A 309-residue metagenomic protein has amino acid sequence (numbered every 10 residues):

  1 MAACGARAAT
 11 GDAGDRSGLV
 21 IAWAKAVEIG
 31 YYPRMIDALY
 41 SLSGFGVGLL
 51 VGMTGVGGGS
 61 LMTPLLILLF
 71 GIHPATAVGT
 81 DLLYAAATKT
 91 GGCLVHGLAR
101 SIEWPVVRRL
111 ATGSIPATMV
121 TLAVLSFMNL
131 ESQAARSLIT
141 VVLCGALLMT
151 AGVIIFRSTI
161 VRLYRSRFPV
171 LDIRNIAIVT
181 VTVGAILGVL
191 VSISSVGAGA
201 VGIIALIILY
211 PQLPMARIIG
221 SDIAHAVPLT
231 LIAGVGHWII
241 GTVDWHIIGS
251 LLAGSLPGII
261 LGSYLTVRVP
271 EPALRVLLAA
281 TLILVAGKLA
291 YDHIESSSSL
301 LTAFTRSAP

Functional and structural regions predicted by a protein language model:
D12-D15: Intrinsic-disorder-associated, low-complexity terminal segments enriched in Asp/Asn/His/Tyr and depleted of Lys/Arg
L19-S43, L68, V95-I193, I239 (+1 more regions): Juxtamembrane transmembrane-helix boundary motif
V47, V51, L187-S192, I207-I208 (+4 more regions): Hydrophobic transmembrane alpha-helices of secondary-active solute transporters
G55-M62, S195-I203: Transmembrane helix boundary and interhelical junction motifs in multipass membrane proteins
G57-V107: Juxtamembrane transmembrane-helix termini in multi-pass membrane transport proteins
M62-A75, V201-R217: Interfacial segments of multi-pass membrane proteins
P64, T90-A99, G188-L190, G202-I204 (+2 more regions): Generic transmembrane alpha-helix signature in multi-pass membrane proteins, especially transporters/channels
